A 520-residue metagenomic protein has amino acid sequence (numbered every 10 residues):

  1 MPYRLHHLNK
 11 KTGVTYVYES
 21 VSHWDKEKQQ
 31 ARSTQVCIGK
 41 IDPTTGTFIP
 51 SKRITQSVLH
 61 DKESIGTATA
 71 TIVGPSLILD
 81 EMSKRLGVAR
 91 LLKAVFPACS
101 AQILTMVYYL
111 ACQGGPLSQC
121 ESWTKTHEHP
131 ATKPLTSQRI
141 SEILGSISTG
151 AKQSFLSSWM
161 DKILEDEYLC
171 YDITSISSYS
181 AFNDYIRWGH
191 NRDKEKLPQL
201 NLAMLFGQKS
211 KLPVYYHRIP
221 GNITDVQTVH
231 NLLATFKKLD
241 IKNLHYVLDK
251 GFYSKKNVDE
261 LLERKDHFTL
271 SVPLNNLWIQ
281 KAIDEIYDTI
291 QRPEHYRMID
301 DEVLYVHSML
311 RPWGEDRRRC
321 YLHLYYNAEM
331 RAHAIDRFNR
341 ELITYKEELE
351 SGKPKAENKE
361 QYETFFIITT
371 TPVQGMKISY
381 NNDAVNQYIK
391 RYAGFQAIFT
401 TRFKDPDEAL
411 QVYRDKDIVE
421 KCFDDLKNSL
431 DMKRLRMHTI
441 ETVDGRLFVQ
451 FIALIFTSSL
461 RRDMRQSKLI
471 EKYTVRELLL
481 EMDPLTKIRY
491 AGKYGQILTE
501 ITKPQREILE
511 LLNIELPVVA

Functional and structural regions predicted by a protein language model:
M1-Y185, A203-Y216, N222, H230 (+3 more regions): Dynamic "connector" segments at or just before major functional cores
K26, H127-K133, E165, Q208-L212 (+4 more regions): Secondary-structure transition/capping motifs at alpha-helix termini and the adjoining loop/turn into the next element
T136, E167, K196-Q199, A203 (+4 more regions): Secondary-structure capping and boundary motifs in well-ordered enzyme cores
P198-L200, Y216-R218, H267-V412, L480-A520: An anionic, glycine-rich sequence signature occurring as long contiguous blocks
H217-R218, I223-A234, K238-I241, F252 (+3 more regions): Catalytic or ion-translocation cores adjacent to nucleophile or general acid/base/metal-coordination motifs in diverse
I398, E420, I452: Hydrophobic, well-ordered secondary-structure elements that form the walls of internal hydrophobic environments
A409-R436: Short amphipathic alpha-helical "interface-anchor" segments enriched in bulky aromatics
